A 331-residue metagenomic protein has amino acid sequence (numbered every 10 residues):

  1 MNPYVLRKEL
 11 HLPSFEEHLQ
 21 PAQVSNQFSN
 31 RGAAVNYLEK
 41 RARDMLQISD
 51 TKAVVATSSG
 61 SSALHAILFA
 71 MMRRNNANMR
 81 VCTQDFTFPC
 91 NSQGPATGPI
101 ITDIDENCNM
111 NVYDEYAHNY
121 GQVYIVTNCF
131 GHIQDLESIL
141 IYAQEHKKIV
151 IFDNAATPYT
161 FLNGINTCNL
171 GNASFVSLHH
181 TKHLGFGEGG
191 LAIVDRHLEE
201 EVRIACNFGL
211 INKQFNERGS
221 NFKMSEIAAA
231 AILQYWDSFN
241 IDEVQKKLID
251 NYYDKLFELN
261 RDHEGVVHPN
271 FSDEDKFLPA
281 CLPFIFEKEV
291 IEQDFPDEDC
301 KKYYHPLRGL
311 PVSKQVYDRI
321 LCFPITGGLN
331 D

Functional and structural regions predicted by a protein language model:
M1-S62, A66, A70-R74, A117 (+3 more regions): Conserved PLP-binding active-site segment in aminotransferase class I/II-type PLP enzymes
V35-R41, M45-V55, S59-G60, I125-V126 (+1 more regions): PLP-dependent aminotransferase class I/II
A56, T83, A192: Conserved SAM-binding loop
S62, A66-N154, P158: PLP-dependent aminotransferase-like
A96-T102, G121-Y124, N172-S174, N270 (+1 more regions): Active-site regions of enzymes building and remodeling cell-envelope glycoconjugates
N111-E115, N163-S174, D331: A short alpha/beta connector and helix-capping loop motif
N169-A205: Active-site PLP attachment segment
